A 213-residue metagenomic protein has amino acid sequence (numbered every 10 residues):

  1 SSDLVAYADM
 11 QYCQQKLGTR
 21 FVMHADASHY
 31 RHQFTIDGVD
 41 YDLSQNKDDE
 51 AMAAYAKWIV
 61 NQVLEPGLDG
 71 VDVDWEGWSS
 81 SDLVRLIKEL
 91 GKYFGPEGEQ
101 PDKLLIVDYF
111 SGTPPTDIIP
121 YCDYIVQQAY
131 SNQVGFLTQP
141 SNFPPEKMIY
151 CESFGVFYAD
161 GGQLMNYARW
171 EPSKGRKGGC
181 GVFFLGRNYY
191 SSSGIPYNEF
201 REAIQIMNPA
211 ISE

Functional and structural regions predicted by a protein language model:
S2-Y167, K174-K177, L185-I206: Chitinase-like catalytic core of GlcNAc-active glycosidases
Q205-E213: C-terminal domain-boundary segment and adjacent tail
